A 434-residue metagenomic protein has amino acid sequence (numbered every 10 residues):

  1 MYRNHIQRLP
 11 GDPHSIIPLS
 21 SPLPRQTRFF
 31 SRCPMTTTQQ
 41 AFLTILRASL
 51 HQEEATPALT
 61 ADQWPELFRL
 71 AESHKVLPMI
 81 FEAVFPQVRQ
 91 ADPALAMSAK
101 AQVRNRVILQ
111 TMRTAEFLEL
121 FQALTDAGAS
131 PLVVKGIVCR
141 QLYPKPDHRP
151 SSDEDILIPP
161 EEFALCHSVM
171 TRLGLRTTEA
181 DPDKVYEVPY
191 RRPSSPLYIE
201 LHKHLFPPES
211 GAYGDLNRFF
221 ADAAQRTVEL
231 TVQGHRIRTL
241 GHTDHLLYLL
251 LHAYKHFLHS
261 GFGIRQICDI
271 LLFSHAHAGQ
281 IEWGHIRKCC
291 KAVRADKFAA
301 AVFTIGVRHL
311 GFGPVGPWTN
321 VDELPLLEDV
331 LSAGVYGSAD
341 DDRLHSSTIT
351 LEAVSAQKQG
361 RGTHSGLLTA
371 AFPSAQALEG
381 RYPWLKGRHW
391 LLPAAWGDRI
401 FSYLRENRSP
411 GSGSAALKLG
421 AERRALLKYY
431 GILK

Functional and structural regions predicted by a protein language model:
M1-S31, M97: Low-complexity proline/serine/threonine-rich segments in eukaryotic and viral proteins
P34-S152, I158-K434: Conserved NTP-donor binding/palm subdomain of two-metal-ion nucleotidyltransferases/polymerases, i.e., the charged
